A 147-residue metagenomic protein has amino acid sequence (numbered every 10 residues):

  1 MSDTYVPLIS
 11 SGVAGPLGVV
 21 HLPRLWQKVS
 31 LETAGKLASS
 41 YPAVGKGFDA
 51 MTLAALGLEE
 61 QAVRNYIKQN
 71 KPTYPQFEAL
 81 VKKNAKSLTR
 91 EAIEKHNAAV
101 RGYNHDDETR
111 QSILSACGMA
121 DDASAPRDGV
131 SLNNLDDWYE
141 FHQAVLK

Functional and structural regions predicted by a protein language model:
S2-S40, D49, H96-K147: Polar/charged low-complexity regulatory segments
G18-H21, E59, T73, A92: Alpha-helical structural motif
L37-V81: Amphipathic alpha-helical packing elements
Y74-D106: An exposed acidic His-Trp-rich patch
